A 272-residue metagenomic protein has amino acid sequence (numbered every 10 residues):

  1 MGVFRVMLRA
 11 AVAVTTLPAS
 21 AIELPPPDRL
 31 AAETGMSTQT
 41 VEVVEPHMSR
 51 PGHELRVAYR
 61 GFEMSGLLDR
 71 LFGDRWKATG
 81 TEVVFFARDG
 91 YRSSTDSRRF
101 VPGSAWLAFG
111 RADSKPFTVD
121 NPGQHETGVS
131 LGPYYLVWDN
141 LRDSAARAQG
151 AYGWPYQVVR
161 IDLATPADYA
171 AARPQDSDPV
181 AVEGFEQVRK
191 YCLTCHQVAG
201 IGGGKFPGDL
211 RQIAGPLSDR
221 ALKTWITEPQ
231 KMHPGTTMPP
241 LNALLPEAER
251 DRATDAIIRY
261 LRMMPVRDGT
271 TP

Functional and structural regions predicted by a protein language model:
G2-A13: Sec-dependent signal peptide recognition, specifically the positively charged N-region followed immediately by
T16-S20: N-terminal signal peptide c-region/cleavage motif recognized by signal peptidases
I22-Y169, P272: Structured, non-membrane catalytic/scaffold regions adjacent to prosthetic-group chemistry
H53-G61, W76-A78, S177, A181 (+7 more regions): Solvent-exposed, acidic/flexible segments
T165-Q187: Electrostatic cytochrome c docking/interface patches
G184-A199, L222, M238, I257-L261: The canonical Cys-X-X-Cys-His
L193, Q197-W225: Gly/Gly-Pro-rich "capping" loops immediately C-terminal to redox-active cysteine motifs in periplasmic/lumenal
G204-R211, P229-P272: Axial heme c-ligation environment in periplasmic c-type cytochrome domains
